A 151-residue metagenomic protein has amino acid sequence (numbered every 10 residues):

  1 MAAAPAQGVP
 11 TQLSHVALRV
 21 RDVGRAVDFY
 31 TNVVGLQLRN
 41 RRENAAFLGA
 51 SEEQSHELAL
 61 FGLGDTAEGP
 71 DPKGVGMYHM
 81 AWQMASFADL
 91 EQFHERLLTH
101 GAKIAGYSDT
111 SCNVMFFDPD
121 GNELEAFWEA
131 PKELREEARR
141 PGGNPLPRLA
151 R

Functional and structural regions predicted by a protein language model:
M1-Q7, H94-R151: Vicinal oxygen chelate
A3-P10, A17, G49-S51, E57-A59: Conserved N-terminal glycine/acidic-rich loop preference
Q12-R21, E68-R96, C112-N122: Vicinal oxygen chelate
D22-Q37, R96: Amphipathic alpha-helical segments
V27-D28, E91, E125: Alpha-helical elements of the RecA-like P-loop NTPase motor core of helicases
G35-R41, G101-A105: Short secondary-structure junctions
Q37-G74, F117, E123-A130: Conserved short beta-strand elements that form part of the metal-binding/catalytic scaffold of enzyme active sites
